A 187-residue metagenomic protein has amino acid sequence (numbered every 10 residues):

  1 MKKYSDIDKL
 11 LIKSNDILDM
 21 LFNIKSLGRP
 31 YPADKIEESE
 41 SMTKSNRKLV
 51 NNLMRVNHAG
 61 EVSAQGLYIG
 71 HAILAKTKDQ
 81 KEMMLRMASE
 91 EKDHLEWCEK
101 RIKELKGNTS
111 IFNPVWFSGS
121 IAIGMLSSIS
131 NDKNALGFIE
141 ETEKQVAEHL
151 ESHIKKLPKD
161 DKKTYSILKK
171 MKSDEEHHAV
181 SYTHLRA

Functional and structural regions predicted by a protein language model:
M1-K9: Extreme N-terminal leader/anchor segments
K2, K13-E40, S127-G137: Low-complexity, charge- and small-residue-enriched intrinsically disordered regions
K9, K13-M20, M83-R101, H149 (+2 more regions): Alpha-helical scaffold segments in carbohydrate-active enzymes
G28, P32-L49, A64-M83, H149 (+1 more regions): Helix-loop segments that flank and shape redox-cofactor active sites
S39-M54, C98-E140: Acidic/His metal-coordination segments adjacent to aromatic residues that form catalytic metal sites in metalloenzymes
V56-G60, A64-H71, S118-E176: Acidic/histidine-rich alpha-helical segments that form the ligand environment of transition-metal centers
Q65, A72, K81-P114: Conserved alpha-helical segments that form or flank metal/cofactor-binding pockets of metalloenzymes
T183-A187: Conserved small/polar residues in nucleotide/adenosyl-binding loops
